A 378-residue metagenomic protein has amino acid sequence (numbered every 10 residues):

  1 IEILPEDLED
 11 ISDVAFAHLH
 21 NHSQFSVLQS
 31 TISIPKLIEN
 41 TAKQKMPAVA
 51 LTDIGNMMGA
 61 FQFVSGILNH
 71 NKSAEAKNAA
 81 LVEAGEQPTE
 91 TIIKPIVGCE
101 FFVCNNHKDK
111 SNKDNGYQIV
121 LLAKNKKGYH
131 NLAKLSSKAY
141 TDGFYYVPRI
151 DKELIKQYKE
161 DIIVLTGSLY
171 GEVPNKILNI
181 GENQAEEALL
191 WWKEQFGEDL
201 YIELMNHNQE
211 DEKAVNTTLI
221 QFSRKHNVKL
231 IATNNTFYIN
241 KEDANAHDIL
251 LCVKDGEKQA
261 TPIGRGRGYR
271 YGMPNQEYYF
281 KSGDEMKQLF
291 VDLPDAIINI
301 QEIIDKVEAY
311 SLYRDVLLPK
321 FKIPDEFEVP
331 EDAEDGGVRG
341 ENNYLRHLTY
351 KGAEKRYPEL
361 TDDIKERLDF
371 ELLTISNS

Functional and structural regions predicted by a protein language model:
I1-S378: Phosphodiester-processing cores and adjacent nucleic acid-binding clamps
